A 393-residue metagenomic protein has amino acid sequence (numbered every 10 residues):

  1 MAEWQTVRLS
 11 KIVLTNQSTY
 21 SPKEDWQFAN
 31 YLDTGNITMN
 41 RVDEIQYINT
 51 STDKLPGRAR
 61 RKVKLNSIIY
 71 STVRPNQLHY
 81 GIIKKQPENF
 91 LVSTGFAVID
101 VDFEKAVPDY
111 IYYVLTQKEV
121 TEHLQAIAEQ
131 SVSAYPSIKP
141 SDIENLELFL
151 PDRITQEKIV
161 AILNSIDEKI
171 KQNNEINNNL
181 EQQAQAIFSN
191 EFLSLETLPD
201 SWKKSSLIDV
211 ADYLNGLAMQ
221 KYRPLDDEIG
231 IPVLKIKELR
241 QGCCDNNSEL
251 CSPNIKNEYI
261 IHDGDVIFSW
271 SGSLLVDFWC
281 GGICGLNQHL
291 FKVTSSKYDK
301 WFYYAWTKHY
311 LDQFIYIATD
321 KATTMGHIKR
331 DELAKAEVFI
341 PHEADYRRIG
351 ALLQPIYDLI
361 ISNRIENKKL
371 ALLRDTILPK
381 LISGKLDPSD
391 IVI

Functional and structural regions predicted by a protein language model:
M1-S21, N145-A218, F339, E343-S389: Non-catalytic DNA-recognition/assembly elements of restriction-modification systems
T6-E24, L32-S71, I208-R223, G230-D263 (+1 more regions): Sequence-specific dsDNA recognition surfaces
P22-N30, Q125-A128, K203, Q220-E228 (+1 more regions): Short coil/turn segments at secondary-structure boundaries
R58-R61, L65-V120, K235, I255-D312 (+2 more regions): A short beta-sheet element
F90-G95, Q130-V160, C284-L290, K321-R347: A short glycine-rich beta-alpha junction/loop motif
V392-I393: Amphipathic heptad-repeat alpha-helical coiled-coil/stalk segments that mediate oligomerization, filament/stalk
